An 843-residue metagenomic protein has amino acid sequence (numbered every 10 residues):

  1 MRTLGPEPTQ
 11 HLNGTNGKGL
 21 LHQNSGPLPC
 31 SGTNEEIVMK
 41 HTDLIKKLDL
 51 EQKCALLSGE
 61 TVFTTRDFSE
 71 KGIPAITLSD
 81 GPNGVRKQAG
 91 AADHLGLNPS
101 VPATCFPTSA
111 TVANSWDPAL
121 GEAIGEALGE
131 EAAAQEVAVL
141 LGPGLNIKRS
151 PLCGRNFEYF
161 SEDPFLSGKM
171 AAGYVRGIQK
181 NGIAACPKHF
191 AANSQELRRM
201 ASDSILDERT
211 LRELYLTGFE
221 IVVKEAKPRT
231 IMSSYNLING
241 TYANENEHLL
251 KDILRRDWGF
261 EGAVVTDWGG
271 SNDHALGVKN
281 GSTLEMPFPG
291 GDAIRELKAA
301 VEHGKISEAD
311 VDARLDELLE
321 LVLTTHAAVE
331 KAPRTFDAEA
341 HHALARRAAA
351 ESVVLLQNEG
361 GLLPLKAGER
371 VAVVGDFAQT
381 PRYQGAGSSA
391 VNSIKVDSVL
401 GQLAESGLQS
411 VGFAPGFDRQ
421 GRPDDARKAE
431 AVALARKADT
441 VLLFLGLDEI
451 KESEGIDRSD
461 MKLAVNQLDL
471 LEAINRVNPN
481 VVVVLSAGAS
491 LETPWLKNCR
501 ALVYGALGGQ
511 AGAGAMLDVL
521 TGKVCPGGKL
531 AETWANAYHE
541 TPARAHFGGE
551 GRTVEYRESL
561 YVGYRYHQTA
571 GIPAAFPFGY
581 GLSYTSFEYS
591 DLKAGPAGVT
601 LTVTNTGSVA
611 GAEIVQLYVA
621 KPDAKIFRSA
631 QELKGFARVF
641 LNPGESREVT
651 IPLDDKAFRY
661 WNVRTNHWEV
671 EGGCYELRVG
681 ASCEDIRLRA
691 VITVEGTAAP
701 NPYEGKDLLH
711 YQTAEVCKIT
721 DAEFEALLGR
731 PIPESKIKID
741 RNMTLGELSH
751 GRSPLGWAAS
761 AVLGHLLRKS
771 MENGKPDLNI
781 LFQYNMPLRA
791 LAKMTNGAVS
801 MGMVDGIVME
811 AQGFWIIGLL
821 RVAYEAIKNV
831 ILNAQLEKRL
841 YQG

Functional and structural regions predicted by a protein language model:
P8-H11: Cationic, low-complexity basic patches in intrinsically disordered or flexible, solvent-exposed regions
N13-N16, N34: Acidic/polar hotspots within intrinsically disordered regions
G26-V38: Short, Lys/Arg-enriched N-terminal segments with co-localized hydrophobic residues within the first ~10-30 amino acids
E35-K656, Y660, C674-R678, C683 (+4 more regions): Glycoside hydrolase catalytic-domain context in secreted enzymes
D655-P702: Terminal connector regions
C683, A690-A758: Charged, amphipathic alpha-helical linkers/stalks
G774-G843: C-terminal non-catalytic accessory extensions
